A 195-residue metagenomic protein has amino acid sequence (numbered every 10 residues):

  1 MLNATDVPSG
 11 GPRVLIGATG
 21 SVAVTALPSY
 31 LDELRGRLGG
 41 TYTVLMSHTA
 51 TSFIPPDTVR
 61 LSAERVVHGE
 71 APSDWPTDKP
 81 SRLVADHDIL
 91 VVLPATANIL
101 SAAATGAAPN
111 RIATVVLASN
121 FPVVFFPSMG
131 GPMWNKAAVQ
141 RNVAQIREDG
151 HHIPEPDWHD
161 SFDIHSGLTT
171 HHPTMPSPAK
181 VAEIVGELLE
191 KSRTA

Functional and structural regions predicted by a protein language model:
M1-F125, G130-A195: A cross-family phosphate/adenosyl-ligand binding-site feature
